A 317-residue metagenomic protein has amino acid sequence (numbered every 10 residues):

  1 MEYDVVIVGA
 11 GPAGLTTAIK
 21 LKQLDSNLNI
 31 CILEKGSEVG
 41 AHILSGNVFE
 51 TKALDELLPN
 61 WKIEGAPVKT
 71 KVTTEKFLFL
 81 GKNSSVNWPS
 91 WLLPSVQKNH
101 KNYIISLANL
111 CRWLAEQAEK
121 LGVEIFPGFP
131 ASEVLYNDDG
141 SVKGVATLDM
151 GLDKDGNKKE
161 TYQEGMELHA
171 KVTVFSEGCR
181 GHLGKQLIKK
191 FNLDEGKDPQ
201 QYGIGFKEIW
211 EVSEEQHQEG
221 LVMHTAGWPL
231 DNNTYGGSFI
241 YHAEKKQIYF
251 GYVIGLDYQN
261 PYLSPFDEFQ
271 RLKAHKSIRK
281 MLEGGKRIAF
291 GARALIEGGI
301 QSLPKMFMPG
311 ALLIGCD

Functional and structural regions predicted by a protein language model:
E2-Y3, H169-A170, M308: Active-site acidic short loop of glycosyltransferases
Y3-C31: N-terminal Rossmann-like FAD-binding beta1-loop-alpha1 element of flavoenzymes
A13, E38, R180: Conserved Rossmann-like nucleotide-cofactor binding loop
T16, K20, N109-W113, G178 (+1 more regions): Short amphipathic alpha-helical face segments that pack within enzyme cores and frequently flank/anchor catalytic
K35-S84: N-terminal FAD cofactor-binding segment of flavoenzymes
V86-N109, E116, G144-A146, V253-G255: Helix-loop-beta segment of a Rossmann-like dinucleotide-binding subdomain
Q117-I278: Predominantly flavin-linked oxidoreductase catalytic cores and closely associated redox partners
T234, N260, P265-D317: FAD/FMN-dependent oxidoreductases across multiple families
